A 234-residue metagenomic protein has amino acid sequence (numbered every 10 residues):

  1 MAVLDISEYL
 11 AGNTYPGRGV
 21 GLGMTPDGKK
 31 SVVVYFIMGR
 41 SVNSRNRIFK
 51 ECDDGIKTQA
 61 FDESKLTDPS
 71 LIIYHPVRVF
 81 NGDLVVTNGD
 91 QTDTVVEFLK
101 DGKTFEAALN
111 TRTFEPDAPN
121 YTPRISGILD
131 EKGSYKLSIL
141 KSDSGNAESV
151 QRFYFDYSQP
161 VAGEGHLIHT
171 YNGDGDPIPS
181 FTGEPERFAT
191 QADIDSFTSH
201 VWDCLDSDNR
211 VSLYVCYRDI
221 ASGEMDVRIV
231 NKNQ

Functional and structural regions predicted by a protein language model:
M1-Q234: Conserved short alpha-helical segments that host acidic/polar catalytic motifs at enzyme active sites
